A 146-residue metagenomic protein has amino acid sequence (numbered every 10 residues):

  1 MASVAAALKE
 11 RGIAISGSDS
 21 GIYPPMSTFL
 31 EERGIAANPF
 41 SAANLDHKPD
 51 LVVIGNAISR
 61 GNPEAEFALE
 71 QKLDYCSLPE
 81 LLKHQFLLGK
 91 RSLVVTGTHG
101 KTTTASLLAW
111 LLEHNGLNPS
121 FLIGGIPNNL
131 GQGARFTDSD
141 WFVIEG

Functional and structural regions predicted by a protein language model:
M1-L81: N-terminal leader/targeting and accessory segments in enzymes
A7, E31, N56, R60-G146: Phosphate-binding loop of NTP-binding sites
